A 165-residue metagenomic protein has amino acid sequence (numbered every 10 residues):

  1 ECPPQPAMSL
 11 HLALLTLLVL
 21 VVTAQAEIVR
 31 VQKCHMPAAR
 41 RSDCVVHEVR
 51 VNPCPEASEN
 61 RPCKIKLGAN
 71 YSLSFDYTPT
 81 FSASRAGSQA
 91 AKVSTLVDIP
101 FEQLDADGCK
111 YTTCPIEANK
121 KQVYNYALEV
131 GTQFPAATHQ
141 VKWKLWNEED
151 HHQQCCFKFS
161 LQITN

Functional and structural regions predicted by a protein language model:
S9-E27: Cleavable N-terminal signal peptides of Sec/SRP-targeted secreted and luminal proteins
Q25-L128, T132-N165: Contiguous segments within soluble domain cores/interaction surfaces
